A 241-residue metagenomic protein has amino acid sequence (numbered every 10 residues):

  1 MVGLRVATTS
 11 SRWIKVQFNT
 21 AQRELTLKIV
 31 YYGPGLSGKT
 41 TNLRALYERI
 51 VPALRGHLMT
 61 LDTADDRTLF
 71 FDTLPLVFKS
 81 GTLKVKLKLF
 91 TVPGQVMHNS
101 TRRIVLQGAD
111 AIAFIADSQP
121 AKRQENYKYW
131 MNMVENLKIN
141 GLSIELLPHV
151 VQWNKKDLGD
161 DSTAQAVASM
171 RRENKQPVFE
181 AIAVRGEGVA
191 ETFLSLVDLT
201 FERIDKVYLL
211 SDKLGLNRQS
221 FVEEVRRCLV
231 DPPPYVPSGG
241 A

Functional and structural regions predicted by a protein language model:
W13-L61: Conserved G1/Walker A P-loop phosphate-binding module
L36, Q95-V96, Q119-A121, K155-G159 (+1 more regions): Conserved nucleotide-binding/hydrolysis micro-motifs of P-loop NTPases
T60-M97: Switch I (G2) and immediately adjacent beta-strands of P-loop GTPase domains
K88-T91, A113-D117, V150-N154, E180: Conserved beta-strand segments of the P-loop GTPase G domain that flank and frequently precede/overlap
N99-P120: Inter-motif core of Ras-like GTPase G domains
S118-N174: Conserved C-terminal guanine-recognition region of P-loop GTPase G domains, centered on the G4
D157-L209: Canonical P-loop GTPase G-domain recognition
E187, D198-A241: C-terminal-of-GTPase-core extension/linker across diverse P-loop GTPases
